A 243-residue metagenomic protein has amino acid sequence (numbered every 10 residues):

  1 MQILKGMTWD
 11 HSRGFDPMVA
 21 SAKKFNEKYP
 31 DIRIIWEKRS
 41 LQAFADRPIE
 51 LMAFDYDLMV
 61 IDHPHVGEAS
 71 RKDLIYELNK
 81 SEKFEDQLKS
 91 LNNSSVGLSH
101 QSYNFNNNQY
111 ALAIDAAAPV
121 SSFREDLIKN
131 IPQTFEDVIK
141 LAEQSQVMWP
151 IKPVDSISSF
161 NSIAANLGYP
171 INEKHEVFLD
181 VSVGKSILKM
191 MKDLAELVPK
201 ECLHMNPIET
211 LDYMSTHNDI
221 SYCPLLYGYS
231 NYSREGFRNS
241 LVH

Functional and structural regions predicted by a protein language model:
M1-G67, S90: Early extracytoplasmic/lumenal segment of secretory-pathway proteins
F44-D55, K72, K140, P207-C223: Short helices/loops that flank or line small-molecule/ion binding pockets
V66-V120, N130: Hinge/lid segment of periplasmic solute-binding proteins
E82-L91, S145-Q146, G168-L188, R234-F237: Short, solvent-exposed loop/beta-turn-alpha elements that line the ligand-binding surface or hinge of extracytoplasmic
Y110-A113, P119, D137-L179, V183 (+1 more regions): Extracytoplasmic/periplasmic solute-binding protein
D126-Q133, E196-L197: Short helix-loop capping/hinge motifs at secondary-structure junctions, enriched in acidic/polar residues
H175-P207: Glycine-centered hinge/linker elements that transmit conformational signals in sensory and ligand-binding systems
L197-H243: Extracytoplasmic/periplasmic substrate-binding proteins
